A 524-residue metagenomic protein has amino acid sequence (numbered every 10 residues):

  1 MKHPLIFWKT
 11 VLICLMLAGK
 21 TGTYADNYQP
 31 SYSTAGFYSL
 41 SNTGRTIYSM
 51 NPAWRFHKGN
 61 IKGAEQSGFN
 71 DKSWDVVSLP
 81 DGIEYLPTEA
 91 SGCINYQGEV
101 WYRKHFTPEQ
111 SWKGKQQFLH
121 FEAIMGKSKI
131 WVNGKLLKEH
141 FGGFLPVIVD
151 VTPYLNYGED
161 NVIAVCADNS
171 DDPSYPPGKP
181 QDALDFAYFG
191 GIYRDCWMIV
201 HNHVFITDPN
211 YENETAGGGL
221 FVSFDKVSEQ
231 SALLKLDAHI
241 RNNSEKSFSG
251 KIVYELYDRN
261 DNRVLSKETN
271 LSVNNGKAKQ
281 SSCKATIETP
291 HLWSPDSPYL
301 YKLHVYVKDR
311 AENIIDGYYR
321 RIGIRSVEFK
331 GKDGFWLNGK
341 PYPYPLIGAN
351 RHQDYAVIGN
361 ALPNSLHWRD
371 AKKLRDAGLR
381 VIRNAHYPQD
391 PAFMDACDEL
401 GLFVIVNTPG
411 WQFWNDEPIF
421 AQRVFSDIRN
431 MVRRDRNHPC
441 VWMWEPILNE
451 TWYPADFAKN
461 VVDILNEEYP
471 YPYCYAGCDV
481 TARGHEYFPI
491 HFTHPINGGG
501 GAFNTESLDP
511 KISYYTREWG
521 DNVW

Functional and structural regions predicted by a protein language model:
M1-N27: Bacterial Sec-dependent N-terminal signal peptides
Y32, G36-L40, Y48, N60 (+4 more regions): Accessory beta-strand-rich segments of carbohydrate-active enzymes
S41-R45, I61, H304-L374: N-terminal carbohydrate-binding accessory modules
R45-G68, E84, L184, Y188-G191 (+4 more regions): Substrate-binding clefts and catalytic carboxylate motifs of secreted carbohydrate-active enzymes
V132, Q230-S272, K279-S282: Beta-strand-rich binding/interaction modules
V165, Y254, L303-V305: Hydrophobic/tyrosine-rich beta-strand signature of extracellular beta-sandwich/beta-rich modules, prominently
F205-N243: Surface beta-strand/loop "capping" patches
W368-A371, V381-W524: Substrate-binding/catalytic cleft of secreted carbohydrate-active enzymes, primarily glycoside hydrolases
